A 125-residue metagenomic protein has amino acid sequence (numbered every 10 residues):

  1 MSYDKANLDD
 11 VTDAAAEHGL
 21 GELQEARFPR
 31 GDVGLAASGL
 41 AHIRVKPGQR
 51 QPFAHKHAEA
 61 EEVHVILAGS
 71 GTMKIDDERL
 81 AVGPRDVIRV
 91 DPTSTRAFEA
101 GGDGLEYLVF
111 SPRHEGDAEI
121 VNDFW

Functional and structural regions predicted by a protein language model:
M1-S38, A118-W125: A short, N-terminal "cap"/entry segment at the start of jelly-roll beta-barrel domains of the cupin/DSBH fold
Y3, A97-W125: Double-stranded beta-helix
L23-F28, A41-A58: Conserved short histidine dyad/triad with adjacent acidic residue
G31-D32, P52-H57, E99-A100, D123-F124: Short histidine-centered beta-strand/loop micro-motifs that create catalytic or ligand/metal-coordination sites
A36, K46-Q51, S70, R113-G116: Short, charged/polar surface micro-motifs in flexible loops or helix N-caps
F53, M73-K74, V90, T95-G102: Short beta-strand His + acidic residue motifs that chelate non-heme Fe in jelly-roll/DSBH and cupin folds
E59-E61, V65-G71: Glycine- and acidic-residue-biased ligand/ion/polar-headgroup-sensing regions
D77-T93: Short acidic-glycine-tyrosine-enriched beta hairpin
